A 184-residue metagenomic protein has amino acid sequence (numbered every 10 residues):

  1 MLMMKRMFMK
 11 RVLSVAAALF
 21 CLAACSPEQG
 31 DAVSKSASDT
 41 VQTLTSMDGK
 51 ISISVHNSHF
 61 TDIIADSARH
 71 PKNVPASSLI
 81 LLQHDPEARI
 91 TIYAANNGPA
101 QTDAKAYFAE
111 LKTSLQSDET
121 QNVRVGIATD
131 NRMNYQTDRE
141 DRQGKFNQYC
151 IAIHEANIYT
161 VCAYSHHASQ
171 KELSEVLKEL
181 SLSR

Functional and structural regions predicted by a protein language model:
M1-M9: N-terminal secretory signal peptides that target proteins for export/translocation
K10-V15: Sec-dependent signal peptide recognition, specifically the positively charged N-region followed immediately by
C21-A24: C-terminal motif of bacterial Sec signal peptides marking the signal peptidase cleavage site
S26-E28: Bacterial signal peptide processing site
G30-P75: N-terminal "mature-domain start" segment
K50, G98, T102, H167-K171: Soluble non-cytosolic domains of exported or imported proteins
N57-F60, N157-R184: Surface-exposed amphipathic alpha-helical segments
D66-I158: Conserved polar/disulfide-associated segments of primarily extracytoplasmic proteins
